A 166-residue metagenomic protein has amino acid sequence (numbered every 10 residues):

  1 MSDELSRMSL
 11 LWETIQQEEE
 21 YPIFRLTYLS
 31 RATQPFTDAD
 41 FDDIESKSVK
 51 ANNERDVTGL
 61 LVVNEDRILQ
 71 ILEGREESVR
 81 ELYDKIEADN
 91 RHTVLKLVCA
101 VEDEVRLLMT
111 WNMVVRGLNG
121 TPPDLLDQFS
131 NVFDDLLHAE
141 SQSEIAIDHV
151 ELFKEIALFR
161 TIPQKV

Functional and structural regions predicted by a protein language model:
S2-V166: Charge-rich, low-complexity N-terminal segments
